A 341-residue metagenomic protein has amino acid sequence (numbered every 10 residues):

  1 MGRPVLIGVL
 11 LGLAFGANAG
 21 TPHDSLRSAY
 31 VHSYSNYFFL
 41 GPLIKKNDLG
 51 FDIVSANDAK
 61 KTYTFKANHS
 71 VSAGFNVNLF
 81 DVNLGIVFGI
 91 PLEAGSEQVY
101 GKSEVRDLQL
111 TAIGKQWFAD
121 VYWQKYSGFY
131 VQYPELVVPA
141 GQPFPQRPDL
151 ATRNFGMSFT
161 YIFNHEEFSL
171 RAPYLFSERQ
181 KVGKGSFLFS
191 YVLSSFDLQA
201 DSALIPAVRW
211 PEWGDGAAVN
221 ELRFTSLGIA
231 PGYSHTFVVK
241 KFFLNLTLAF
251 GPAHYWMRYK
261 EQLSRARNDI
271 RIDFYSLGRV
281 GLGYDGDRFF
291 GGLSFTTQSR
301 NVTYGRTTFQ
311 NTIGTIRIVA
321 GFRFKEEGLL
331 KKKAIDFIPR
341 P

Functional and structural regions predicted by a protein language model:
T21-N36, Q116, N164-G185, A200 (+2 more regions): Short loop/turn motifs that connect adjacent beta-strands in outer-membrane beta-barrel proteins
Y34-L40, V71, F80-L84, K115-A119 (+5 more regions): Outer-envelope beta-barrel architecture signal
P42, A73-L79, L108-G114, M157-F163 (+5 more regions): Residues on the lipid-exposed face of transmembrane beta-strands in outer-membrane beta-barrel proteins
L43-N47, N78, V87-E93, Q124-Y126 (+5 more regions): Outer-membrane beta-barrel pore domains and translocons
K45-N47, I53-S55, Y122-A151, F155 (+3 more regions): Outer-membrane beta-barrel translocator/channel fold
D48-S72, N83-G101: Surface-exposed strand-loop-strand hairpins of Gram-negative outer-membrane beta-barrel proteins
T64-K66, Q132-L136, Q142-G156, L198-V208 (+5 more regions): Extracellular/periplasm-exposed beta-strand and loop segments of Gram-negative cell-envelope proteins, dominated by
G156-F159, T312-P341: Outer-membrane beta-barrel "beta-signal"
